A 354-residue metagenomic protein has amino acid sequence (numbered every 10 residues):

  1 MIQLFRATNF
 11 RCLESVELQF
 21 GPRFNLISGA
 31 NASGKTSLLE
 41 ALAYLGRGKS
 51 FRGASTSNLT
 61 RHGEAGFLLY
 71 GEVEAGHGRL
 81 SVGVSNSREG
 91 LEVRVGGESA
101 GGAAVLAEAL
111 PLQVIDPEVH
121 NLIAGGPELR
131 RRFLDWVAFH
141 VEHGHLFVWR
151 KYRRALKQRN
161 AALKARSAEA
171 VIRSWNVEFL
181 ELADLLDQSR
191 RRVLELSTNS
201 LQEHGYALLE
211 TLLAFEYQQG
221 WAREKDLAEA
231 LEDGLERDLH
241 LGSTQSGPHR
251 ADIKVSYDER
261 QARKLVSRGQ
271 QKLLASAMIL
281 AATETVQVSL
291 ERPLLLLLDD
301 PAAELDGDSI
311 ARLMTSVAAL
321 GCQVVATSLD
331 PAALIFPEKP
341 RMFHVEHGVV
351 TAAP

Functional and structural regions predicted by a protein language model:
M1-A30, Y44, A170-E181, L185-L295 (+3 more regions): Conserved NTPase motor "head" modules and their coupling/switch loops across ABC/AAA+ ATPases, GTPases, and GHKL ATPases
K35: Conserved lysine of the Walker
L42, P340-F343: Conserved short hydrophobic beta-strand within the ABC ATPase nucleotide-binding domain
A43-L129, A138-H145, E195-Q202, E232-E236: Nucleotide-state sensing region of NTPase/ATPase domains
G71, C322-L329: Structural recognition of the conserved hydrophobic beta-strand(s) that form the central parallel beta-sheet of P-loop
H120-L209, Q218: An accessory alpha-helical subdomain
D299-P301: Walker B catalytic acidic pair
